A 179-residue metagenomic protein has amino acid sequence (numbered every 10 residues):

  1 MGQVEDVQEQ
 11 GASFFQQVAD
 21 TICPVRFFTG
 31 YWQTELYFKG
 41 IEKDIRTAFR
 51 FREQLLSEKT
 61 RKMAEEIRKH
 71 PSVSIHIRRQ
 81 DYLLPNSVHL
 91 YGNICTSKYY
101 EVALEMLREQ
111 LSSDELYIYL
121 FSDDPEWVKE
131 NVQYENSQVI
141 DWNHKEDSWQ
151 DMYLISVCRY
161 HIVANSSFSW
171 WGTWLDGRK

Functional and structural regions predicted by a protein language model:
M1-E115: Secretory-pathway luminal glycosyltransferase catalytic domains
Q110-K179: Donor-binding and catalytic core of enzymes assembling or modifying cell-surface/extracellular glycoconjugates
